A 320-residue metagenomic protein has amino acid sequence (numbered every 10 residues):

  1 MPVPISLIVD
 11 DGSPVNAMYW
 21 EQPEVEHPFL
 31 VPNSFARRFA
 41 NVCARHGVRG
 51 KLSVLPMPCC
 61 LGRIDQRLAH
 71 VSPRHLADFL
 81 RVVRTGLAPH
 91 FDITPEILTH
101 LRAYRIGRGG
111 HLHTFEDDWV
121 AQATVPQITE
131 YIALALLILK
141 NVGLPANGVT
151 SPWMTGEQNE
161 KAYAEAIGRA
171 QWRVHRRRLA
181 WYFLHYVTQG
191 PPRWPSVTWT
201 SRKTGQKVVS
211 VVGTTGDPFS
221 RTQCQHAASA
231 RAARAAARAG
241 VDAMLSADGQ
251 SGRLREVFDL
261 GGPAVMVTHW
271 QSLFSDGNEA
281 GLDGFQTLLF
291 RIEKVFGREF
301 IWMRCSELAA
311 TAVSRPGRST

Functional and structural regions predicted by a protein language model:
M1, Q171-S196, Q250-S251, L260-T320: C-terminal domain-boundary segment and adjacent tail
M1-P89, L137-S151, T155, M266: Active-site beta->alpha N-cap acidic-glycine motif
S6, A17-M18, H27, R81-V82 (+1 more regions): Active-site-adjacent pocket scaffolds in enzyme catalytic domains
D11-P14, L55-L61, L98-R102, W153-Q158 (+4 more regions): Short, solvent-exposed loop/turn segments at secondary-structure junctions
M18-V31, L61-R74, E116-Q127, P145-T155 (+2 more regions): The substrate-binding groove and active-site-proximal loops of carbohydrate-active enzymes, especially glycoside
V25-F39, A69-L80, V125-A133, K161-R169 (+2 more regions): Well-ordered, non-membrane alpha-helical segments in soluble/globular domains
V71-I93, L112-T129, E165-P192: Acidic, His- and aromatic-enriched active-site or binding-groove loops in soluble protein domains that engage sugars
A103-T114: Short, flexible, mixed-charge acidic loops at enzyme active sites
